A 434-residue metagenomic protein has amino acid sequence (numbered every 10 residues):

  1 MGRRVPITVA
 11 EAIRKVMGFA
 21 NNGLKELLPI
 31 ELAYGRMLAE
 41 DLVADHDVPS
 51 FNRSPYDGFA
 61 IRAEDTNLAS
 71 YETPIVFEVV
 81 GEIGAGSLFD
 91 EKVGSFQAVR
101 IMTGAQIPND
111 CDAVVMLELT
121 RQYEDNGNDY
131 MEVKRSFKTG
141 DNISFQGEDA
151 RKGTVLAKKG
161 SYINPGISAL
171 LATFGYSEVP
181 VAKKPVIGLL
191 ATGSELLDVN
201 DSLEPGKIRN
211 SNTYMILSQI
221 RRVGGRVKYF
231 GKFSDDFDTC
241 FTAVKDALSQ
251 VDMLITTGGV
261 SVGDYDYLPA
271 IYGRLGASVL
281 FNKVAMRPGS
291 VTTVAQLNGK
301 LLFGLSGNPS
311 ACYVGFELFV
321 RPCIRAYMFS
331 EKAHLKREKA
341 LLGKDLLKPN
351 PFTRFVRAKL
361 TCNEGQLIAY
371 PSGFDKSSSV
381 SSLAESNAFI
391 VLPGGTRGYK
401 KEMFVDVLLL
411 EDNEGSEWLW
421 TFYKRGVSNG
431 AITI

Functional and structural regions predicted by a protein language model:
M1-A10, S177-L305, P309-G315, N429-I434: Helix-rich terminal scaffold detector
M1-N22, G395, D406-N413, E417-T421: Generic N-terminal segment detector
G2-R4, V9, A60-Y229, G373 (+1 more regions): Short, glycine/charged-enriched hinge/interface segments at domain edges or termini
R4-E11, K25-L28, L32, Y56 (+23 more regions): Conserved active-site and cofactor/substrate-binding residues in soluble primary-metabolism enzymes
P6-L68: Intrinsically disordered, low-complexity, positively charged segments
V16, G58, G153, L189 (+4 more regions): Residue-level signal for inorganic ion chemistry
V16-G23, F174-S177, L196, Q219 (+7 more regions): Change "in soluble alpha/beta enzymes" to "in soluble alpha/beta proteins
L28-E31, G35, E40, G86 (+3 more regions): Flexible glycine/proline-rich
